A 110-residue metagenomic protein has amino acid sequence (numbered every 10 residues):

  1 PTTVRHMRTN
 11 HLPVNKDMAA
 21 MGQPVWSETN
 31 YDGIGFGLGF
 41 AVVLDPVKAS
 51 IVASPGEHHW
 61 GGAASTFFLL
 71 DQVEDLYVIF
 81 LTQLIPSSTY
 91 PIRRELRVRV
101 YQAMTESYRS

Functional and structural regions predicted by a protein language model:
P1-S110: Catalytic loop of the DD-peptidase/beta-lactamase superfamily, centered on the K-T-G motif and neighboring
